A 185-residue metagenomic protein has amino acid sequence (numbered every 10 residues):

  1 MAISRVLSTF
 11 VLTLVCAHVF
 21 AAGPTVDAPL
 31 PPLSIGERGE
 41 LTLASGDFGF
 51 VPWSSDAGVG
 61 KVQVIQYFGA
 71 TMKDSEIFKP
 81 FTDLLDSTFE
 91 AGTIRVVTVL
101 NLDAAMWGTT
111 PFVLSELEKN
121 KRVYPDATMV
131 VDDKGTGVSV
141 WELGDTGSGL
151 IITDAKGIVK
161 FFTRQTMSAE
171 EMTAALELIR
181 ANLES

Functional and structural regions predicted by a protein language model:
M1-R5: Positively charged n-region of N-terminal signal peptides that target proteins for export
S8-H18: Bacterial N-terminal signal peptides
A21-L30: Cleaved targeting-peptide boundary
L33-V62: A short beta-strand-turn-helix
Q63, Y67-N120: Structural microenvironment flanking redox-active thiols in thiol-disulfide oxidoreductases
A70-K73, L102-M106, K134-G137, I158-V159 (+1 more regions): Solvent-exposed loop/turn segments at secondary-structure junctions within structured extracellular/periplasmic domains
V97-V99, F112-D145: Short, internal strand/loop/helix patches that form the active-site neighborhood or redox-interaction surface
T146-S185: Thiol-/selenol-based redox modules, centered on thioredoxin-like and closely related oxidoreductase domains
